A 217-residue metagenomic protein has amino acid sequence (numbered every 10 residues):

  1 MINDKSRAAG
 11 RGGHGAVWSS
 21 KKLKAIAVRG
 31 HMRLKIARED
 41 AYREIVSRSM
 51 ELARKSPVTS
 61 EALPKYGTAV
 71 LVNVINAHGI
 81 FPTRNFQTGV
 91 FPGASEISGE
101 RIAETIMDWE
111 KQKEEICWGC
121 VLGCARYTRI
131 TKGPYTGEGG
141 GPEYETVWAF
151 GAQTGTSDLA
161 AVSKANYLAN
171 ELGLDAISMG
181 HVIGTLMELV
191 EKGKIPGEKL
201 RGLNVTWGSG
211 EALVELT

Functional and structural regions predicted by a protein language model:
M1-T217: Intrinsically disordered, low-complexity segments enriched in small residues
